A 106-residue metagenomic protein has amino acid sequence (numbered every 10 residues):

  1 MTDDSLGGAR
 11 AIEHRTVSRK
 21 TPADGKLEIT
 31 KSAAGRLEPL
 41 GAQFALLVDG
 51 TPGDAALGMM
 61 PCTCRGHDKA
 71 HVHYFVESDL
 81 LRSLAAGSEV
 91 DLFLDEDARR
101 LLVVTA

Functional and structural regions predicted by a protein language model:
M1-A106: Acidic, low-complexity intrinsically disordered regions
